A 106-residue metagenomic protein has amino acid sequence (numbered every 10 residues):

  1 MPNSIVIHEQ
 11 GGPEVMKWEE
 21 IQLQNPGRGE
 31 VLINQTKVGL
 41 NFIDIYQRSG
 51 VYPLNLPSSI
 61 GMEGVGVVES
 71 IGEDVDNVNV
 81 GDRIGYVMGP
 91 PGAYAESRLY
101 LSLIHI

Functional and structural regions predicted by a protein language model:
M1-N3: Extreme N-terminal starter segment of soluble prokaryotic enzymes
H8-V15: Extracellular beta-rich ligand/substrate-recognition surface
K17-Q22, L99: Generic structural detector for well-ordered beta-strands
Q22-G39, S49-G92: Glycine-rich beta-strand-centered segment in the early N-terminal region that forms part of a ligand/cofactor-binding
I43-I45: Cytochrome P450 core scaffold surrounding the K-helix E-X-X-R motif and the conserved "meander" helix-loop region
A95-L101: A short glycine-rich beta-alpha junction/loop motif
I104-I106: Conserved small/polar residues in nucleotide/adenosyl-binding loops
